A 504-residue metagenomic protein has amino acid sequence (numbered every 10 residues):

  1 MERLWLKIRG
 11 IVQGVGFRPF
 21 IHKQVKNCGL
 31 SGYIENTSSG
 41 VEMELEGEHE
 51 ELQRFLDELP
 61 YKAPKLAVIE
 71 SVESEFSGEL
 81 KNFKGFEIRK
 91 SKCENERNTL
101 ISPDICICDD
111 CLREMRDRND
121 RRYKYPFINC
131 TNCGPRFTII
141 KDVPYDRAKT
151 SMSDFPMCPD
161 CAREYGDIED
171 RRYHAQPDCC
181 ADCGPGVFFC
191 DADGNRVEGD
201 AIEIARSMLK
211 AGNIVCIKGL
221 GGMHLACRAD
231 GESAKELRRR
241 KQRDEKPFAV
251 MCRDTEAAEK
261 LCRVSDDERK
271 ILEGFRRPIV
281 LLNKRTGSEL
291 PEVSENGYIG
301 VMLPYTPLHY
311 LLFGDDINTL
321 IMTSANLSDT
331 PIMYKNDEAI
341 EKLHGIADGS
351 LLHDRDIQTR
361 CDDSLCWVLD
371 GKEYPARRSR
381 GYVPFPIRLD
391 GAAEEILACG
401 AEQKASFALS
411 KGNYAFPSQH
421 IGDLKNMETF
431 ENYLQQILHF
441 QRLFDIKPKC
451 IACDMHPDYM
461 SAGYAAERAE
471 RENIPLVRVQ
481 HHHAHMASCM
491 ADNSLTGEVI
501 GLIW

Functional and structural regions predicted by a protein language model:
M1-F188, G199: Intrinsically disordered, low-complexity, mixed-charge
R3, M157-C158, D182-D191, K218 (+4 more regions): Gly-rich Lys/Arg/Thr-decorated short loops/hinges at beta-loop-alpha junctions or inter-strand turns that position
K62, E164, D316-D390: Internal gly/pro-rich beta-alpha loop/helix module that stabilizes soluble enzyme cofactors or their anionic handles
F76, C158, G222-K284: A phosphate-binding glycine/aspartate-rich beta-alpha loop in the early core of alpha/beta enzymes
V215-C216, D445-D458, L476: Short glycine-rich phosphate-binding loop at a beta-alpha junction
L225-A226, I279-L282, D363-W367, A405-S410 (+1 more regions): Short beta-strand scaffold segments in enzyme catalytic cores
L225-K235, M333-N336, D458-E472: Short Gly/Thr/Asp-enriched flexible loops that form oxyanion-binding sites at enzyme active sites
E259-V264, L311, I332-A339, S364 (+2 more regions): Conserved phosphate-binding catalytic cores of ATP/NTP-utilizing and phosphoryl-transfer enzymes
